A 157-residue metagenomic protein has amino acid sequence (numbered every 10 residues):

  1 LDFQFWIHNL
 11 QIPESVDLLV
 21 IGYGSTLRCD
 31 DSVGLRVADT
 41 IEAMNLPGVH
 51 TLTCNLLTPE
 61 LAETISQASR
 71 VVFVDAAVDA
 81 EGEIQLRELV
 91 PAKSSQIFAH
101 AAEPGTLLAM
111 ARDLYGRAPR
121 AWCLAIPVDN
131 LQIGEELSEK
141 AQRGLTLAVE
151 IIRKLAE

Functional and structural regions predicted by a protein language model:
W6, L10-V128, E135-L147, I151-E157: N-terminal catalytic or cofactor-binding beta/alpha core of small enzyme domains
